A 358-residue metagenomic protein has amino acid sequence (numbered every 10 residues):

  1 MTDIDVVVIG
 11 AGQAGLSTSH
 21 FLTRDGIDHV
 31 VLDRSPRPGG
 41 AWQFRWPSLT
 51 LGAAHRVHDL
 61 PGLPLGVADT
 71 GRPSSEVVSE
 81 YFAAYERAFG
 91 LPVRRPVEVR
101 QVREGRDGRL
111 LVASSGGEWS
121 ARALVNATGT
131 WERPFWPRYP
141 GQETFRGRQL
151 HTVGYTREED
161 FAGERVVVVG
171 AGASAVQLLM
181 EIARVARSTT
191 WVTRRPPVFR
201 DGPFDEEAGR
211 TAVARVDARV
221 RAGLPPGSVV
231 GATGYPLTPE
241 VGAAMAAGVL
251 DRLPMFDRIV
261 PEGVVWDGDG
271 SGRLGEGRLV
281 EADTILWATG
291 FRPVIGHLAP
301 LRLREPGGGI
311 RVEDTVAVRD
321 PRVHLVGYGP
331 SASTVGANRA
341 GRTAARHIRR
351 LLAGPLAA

Functional and structural regions predicted by a protein language model:
T2-S35, G39-A41, T70-A358: Flavin (primarily FAD) cofactor-binding/catalytic cores of flavoenzymes
R37-G62: Redox-cofactor-proximal catalytic regions of oxidoreductases
A54-T70, R219-A222: Glycine-rich flavin
